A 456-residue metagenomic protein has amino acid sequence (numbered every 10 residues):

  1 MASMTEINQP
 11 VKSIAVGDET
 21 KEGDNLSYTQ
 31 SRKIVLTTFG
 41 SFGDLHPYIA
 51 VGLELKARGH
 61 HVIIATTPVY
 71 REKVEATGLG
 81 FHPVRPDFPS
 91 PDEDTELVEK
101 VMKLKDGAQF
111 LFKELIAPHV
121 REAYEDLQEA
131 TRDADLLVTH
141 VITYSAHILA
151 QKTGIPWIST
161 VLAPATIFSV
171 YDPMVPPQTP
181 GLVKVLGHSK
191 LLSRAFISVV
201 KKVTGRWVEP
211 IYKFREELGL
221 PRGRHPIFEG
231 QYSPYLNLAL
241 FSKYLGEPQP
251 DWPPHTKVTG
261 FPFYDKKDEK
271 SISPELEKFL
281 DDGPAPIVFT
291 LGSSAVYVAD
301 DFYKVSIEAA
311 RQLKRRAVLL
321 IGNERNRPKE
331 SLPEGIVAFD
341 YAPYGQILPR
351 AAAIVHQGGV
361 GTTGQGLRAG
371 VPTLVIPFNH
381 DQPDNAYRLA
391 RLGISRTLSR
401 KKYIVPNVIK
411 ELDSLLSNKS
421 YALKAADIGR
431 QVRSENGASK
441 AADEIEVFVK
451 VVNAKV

Functional and structural regions predicted by a protein language model:
A2-K21, P68-P286, S293-K304, E308-R315 (+4 more regions): Nucleotide-sugar-dependent glycosyltransferase catalytic domains
A2-N25, V405-V456: C-terminal amphipathic helix plus adjacent low-complexity, charged tail appended to glycosyltransferase catalytic
I7-H82: N-terminal subdomain of nucleotide-sugar transferases
L36, L137-T139, D340-Y387: A donor-sugar binding/catalytic signature common to diverse glycosyltransferases and related nucleotide-sugar
T66-K73, R325-K329, D381-A386: Short, glycine/polar-rich helix-capping loops at beta-to-alpha or helix-loop-helix junctions that flank or form
H82-S90, T160-L162, G358, V375-H380 (+1 more regions): Short beta->alpha connector loops at strand-helix junctions that form conserved, small/polar/Pro-enriched
K314, I321-A342: Nucleotide-activated donor-binding/catalytic signature segment of Leloir-type glycosyltransferases, i.e., the conserved
G361-Y421: Catalytic binding pocket for nucleotide-activated donors in carbohydrate/polymer assembly enzymes
